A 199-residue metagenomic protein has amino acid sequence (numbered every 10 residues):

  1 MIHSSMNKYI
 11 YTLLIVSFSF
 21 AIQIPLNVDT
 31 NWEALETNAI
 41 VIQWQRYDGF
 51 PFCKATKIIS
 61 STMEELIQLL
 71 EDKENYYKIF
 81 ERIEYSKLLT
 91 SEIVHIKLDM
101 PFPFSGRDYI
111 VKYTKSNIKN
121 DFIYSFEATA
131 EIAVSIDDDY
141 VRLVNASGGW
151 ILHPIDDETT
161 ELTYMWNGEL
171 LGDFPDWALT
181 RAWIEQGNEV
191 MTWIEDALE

Functional and structural regions predicted by a protein language model:
M1-I2, V16-S17, T56: N-terminal leader/targeting segments
M1-Y9: Positively charged n-region of N-terminal signal peptides that target proteins for export
Y9-A21: Sec-dependent N-terminal signal peptides
I22-E199: Eukaryotic helix-grip
